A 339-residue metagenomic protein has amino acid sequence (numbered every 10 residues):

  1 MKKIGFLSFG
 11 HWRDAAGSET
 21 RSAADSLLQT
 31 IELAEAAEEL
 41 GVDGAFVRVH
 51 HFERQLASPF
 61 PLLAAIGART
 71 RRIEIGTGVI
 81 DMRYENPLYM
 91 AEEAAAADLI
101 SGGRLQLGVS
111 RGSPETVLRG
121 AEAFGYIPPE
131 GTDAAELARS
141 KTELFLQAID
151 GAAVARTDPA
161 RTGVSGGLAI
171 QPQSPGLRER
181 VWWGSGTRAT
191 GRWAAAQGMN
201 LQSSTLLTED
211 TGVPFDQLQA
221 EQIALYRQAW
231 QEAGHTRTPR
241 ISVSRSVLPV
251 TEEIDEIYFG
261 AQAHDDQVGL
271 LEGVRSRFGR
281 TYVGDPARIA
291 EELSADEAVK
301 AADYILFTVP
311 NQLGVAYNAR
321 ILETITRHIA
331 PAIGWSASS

Functional and structural regions predicted by a protein language model:
M1-I73: N-terminal beta1-alpha1-beta2 module of alpha/beta enzyme domains
K2-A23, Y84-V154, E209: Flexible, glycine-rich active-site loops centered on histidine and acidic residues that chelate a metal or position
I4, G41, V49, I66 (+5 more regions): Conserved, mostly hydrophobic/aromatic
I4-S8, A45-V47, I75-G78, L105-V109 (+4 more regions): Hydrophobic faces of well-ordered beta-strands that scaffold small-molecule active sites in alpha/beta enzyme cores
W12-L28, I80-P87, P175-S185, S276-A287: Active-site mouth loops of central-metabolism enzymes
G44-I66, T205-D216, L306-A319: Glycine-rich, proline-tolerant flexible connector loops at the mouths of alpha/beta enzymes
E53-I80, L137, E323-A337: Alpha-helix-loop-beta-strand connector modules within alpha/beta enzyme cores
P128-I170, S203-S204, T211-A302, S336-S339: An alpha-helical appendage that flanks or caps ligand/catalytic pockets
